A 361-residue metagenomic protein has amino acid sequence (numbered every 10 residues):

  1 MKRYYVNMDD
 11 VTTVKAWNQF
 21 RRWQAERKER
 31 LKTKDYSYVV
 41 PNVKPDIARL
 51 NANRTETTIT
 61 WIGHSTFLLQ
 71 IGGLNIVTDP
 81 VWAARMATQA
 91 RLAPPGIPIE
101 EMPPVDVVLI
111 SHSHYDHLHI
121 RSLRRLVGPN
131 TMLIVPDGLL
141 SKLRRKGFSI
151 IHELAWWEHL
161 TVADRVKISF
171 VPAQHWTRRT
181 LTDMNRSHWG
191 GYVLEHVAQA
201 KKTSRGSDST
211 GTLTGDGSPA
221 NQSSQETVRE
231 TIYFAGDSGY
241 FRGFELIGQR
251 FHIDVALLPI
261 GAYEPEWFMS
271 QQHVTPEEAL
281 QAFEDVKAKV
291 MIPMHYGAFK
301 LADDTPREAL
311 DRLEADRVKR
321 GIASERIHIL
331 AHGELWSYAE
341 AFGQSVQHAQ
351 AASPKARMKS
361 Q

Functional and structural regions predicted by a protein language model:
M1-M86, G96-E101, K167, H196-V197 (+3 more regions): Metallo-beta-lactamase
M1-V11, V107, M132-I134, G138-K142 (+2 more regions): Cap/insert and terminal regions of metallo-dependent hydrolase folds
V14, R22, E29-R30, F170-K202 (+2 more regions): Active-site-proximal loop/helix segment associated with metal-binding centers of metalloenzymes
L69, D79, H112, H119 (+5 more regions): Divalent metal-coordination and catalytic microenvironments
P80-P95, W176-M184, E264-H273: Acidic/histidine-rich helix-loop elements that form or flank divalent-metal/phosphate-binding sites at the catalytic
P80-W82, S113, A173-H175, G236-S238 (+2 more regions): Active-site metal-binding loops of divalent metal-dependent hydrolases
T88-V135, I150-H152, H252-L257: Active-site metal-binding motif and surrounding structural segment of the metallo-beta-lactamase
V197-R229, Q344-Q361: Intrinsically disordered, low-complexity terminal tails and inter-domain linkers enriched for S/T/G/P/D/E
